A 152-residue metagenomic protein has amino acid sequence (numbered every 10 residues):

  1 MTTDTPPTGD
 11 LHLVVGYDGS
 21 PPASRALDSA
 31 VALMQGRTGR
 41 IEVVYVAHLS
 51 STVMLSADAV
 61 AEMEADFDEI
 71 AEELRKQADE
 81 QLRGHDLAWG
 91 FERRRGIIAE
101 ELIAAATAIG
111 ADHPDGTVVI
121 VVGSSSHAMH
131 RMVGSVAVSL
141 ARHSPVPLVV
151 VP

Functional and structural regions predicted by a protein language model:
M1-T8, E80-I120, H127: Structural beta-alpha unit
T3-A57: Small/aliphatic-rich secondary-structure junction motif
R37, H85, V136, H143-P145: Short, structured coil segments at secondary-structure junctions
E42-V44, G90-R94, V149: General small-molecule cofactor/ligand-binding pocket signal
Y45, G123-S125, P152: Short secondary-structure boundary segments
V60-E73: A short acidic, glycine-rich active-site loop that binds or catalyzes chemistry on phosphate/adenosine moieties
V119-H143: Glycine-rich, Arg-bearing micro-motifs that act as flexible, cationic patches
V146-P152: Short, flexible loop segments at boundaries between secondary-structure elements
